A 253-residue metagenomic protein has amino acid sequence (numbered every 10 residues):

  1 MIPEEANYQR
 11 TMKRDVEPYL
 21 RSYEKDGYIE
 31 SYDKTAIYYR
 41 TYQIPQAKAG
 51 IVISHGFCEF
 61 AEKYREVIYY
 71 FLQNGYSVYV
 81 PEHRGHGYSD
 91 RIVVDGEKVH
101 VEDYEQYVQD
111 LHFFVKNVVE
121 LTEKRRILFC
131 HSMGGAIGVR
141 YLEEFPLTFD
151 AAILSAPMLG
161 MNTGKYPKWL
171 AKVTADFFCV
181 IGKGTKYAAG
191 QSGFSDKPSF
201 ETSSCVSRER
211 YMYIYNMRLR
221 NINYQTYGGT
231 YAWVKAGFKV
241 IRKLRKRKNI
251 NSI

Functional and structural regions predicted by a protein language model:
M1-E30, I37-Q43: An N-terminal hydrophobic leader/cap segment in hydrolases
K48, H55-E59: Active-site glycine-rich loops that stabilize anionic/oxyanionic intermediates across multiple enzyme folds
S54, P81-H83, S155: Alpha/beta-hydrolase
A61, E66-V94: Conserved alpha/beta-hydrolase
V99-V119: Alpha/beta-hydrolase active-site loop
F129-G134, G138: Gly/Ala-rich beta-loop-alpha elbow adjacent to hydrolase catalytic centers
G138-Q225: Alpha/beta-hydrolase-fold enzymes
T226-I253: Conserved serine/cysteine hydrolase catalytic core
